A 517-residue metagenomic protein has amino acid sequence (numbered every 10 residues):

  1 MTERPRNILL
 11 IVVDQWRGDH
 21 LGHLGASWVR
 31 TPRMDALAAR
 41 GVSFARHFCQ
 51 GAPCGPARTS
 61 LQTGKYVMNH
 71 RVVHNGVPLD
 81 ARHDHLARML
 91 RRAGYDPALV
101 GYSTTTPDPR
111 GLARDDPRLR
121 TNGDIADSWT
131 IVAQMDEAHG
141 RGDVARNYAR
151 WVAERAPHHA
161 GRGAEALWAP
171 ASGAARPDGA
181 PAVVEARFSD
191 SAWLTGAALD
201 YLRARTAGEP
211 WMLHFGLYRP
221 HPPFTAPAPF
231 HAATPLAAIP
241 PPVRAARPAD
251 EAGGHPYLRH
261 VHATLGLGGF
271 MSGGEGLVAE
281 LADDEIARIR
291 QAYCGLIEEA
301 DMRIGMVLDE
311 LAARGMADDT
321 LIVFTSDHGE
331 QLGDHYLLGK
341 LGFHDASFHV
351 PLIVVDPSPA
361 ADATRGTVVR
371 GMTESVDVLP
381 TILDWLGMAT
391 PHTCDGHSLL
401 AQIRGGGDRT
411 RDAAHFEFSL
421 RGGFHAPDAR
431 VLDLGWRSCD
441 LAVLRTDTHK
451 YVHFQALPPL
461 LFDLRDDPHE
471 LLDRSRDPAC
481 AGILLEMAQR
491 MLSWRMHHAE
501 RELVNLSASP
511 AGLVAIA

Functional and structural regions predicted by a protein language model:
M1-H449, P459, P468-R476, C480-Q489 (+1 more regions): Formylglycine-dependent sulfatase
V452-F454: Short beta-strand micro-motifs enriched in acidic
R465: Residues forming the ATP-binding cleft of Hanks-type serine/threonine protein kinase domains
M491-M496, E502: A short N-terminal helical cap/helix-turn-helix that marks the beginning of AMP-binding/adenylate-forming
E500-A517: Short, charged, surface-exposed hinge/linker loops at domain edges that act as mobile lids or interdomain connectors
